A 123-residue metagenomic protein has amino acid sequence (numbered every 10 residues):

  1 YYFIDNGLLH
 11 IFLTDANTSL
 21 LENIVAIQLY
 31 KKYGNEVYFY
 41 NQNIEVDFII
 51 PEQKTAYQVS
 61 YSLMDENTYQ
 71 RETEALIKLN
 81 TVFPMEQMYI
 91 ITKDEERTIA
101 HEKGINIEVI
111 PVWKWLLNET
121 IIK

Functional and structural regions predicted by a protein language model:
Y1-K123: A cross-kingdom feature that marks ATP-driven nucleic-acid transaction machinery
